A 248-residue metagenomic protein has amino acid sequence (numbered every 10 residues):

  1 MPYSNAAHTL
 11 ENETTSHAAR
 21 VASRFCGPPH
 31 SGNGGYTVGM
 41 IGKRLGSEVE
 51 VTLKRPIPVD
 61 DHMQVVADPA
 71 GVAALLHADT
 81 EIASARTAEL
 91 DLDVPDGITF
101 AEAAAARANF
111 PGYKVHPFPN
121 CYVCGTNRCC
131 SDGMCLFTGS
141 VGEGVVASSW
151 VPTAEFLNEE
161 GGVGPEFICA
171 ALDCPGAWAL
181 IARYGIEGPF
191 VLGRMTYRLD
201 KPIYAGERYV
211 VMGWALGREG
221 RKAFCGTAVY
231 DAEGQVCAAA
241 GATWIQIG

Functional and structural regions predicted by a protein language model:
M1-A18, A70-G162: Non-catalytic linker/capping segments at the edges of enzyme domains
T14-A18, E48, E143-A147, R194 (+2 more regions): Intrinsic-disorder/low-complexity, polar/charged segments enriched in Ser/Thr/Lys/Arg/Asp/Glu/Gln
S23-G27, E155-N158: Short hinge/gating elements
F25, P29, T37-P69, P175-Y209: Hydrophobic beta-strand-centered segment that forms part of the acyl-chain substrate-binding groove
E50, V72-A74, G226-A228: Residue-level detector of beta-strand face positions
C135-D200: A mid-sequence, solvent-exposed acidic-amphipathic segment
R194-G248: Accessory, usually C-terminal, subdomains that scaffold auxiliary metal cofactors
